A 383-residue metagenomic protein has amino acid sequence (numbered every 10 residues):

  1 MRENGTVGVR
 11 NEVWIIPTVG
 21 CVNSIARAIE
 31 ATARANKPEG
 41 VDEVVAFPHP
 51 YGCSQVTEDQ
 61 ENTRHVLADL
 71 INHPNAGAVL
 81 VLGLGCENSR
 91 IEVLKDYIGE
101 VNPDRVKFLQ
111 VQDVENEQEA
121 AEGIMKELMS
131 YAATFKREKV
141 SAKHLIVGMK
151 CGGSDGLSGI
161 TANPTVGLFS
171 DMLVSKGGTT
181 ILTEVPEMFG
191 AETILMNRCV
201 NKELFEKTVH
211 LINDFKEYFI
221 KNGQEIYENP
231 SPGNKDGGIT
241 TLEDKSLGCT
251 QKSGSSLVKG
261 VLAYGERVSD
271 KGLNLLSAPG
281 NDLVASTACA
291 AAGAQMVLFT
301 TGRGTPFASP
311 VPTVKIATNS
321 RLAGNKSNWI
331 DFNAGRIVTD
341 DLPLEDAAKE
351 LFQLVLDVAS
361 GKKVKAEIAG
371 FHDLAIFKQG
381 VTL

Functional and structural regions predicted by a protein language model:
M1-L145, K150-M296, R303-L383: Metallocofactor- and cofactor-centric catalytic cores in central/energy metabolism, strongly enriched
